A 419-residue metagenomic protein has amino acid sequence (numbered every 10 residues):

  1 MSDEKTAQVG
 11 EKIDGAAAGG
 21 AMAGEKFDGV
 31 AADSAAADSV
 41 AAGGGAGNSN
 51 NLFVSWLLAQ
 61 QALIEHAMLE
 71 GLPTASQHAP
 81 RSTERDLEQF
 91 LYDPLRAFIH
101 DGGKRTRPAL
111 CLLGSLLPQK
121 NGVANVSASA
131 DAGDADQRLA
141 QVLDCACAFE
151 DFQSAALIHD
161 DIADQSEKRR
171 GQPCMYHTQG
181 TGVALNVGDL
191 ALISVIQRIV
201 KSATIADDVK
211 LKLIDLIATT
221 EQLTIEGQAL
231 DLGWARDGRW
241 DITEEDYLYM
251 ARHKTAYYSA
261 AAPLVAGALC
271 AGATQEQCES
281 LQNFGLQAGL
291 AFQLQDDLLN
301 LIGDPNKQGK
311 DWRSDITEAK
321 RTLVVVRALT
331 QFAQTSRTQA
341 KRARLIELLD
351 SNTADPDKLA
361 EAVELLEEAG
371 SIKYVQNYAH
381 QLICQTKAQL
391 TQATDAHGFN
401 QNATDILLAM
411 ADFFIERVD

Functional and structural regions predicted by a protein language model:
S2-G10, G43-A79: N-terminal amphipathic/basic leader segments beginning at the initiator methionine
E4-S49, K120-Q137, A333-Q339: Intrinsically disordered, low-complexity terminal tails and inter-domain linkers enriched for S/T/G/P/D/E
P73, I99-H100, T330, T391 (+1 more regions): Alpha-solenoid HEAT/Armadillo repeat architecture
T74, A206, L390-Q401: Surface-exposed helix-capping loop/turn segments at secondary-structure junctions
E84-R337, K341, D412: Mg2+-dependent prenyl diphosphate-binding active-site environment of isoprenoid biosynthetic enzymes
V325, T386, L407: Hydrophobic, well-ordered secondary-structure elements that form the walls of internal hydrophobic environments
Q339-A393: Mobile late-domain/C-terminal helix-loop "cap" segments that border catalytic sites or the cytosolic face
L382, H397-D419: Short, amphipathic C-terminal "tail helix"
